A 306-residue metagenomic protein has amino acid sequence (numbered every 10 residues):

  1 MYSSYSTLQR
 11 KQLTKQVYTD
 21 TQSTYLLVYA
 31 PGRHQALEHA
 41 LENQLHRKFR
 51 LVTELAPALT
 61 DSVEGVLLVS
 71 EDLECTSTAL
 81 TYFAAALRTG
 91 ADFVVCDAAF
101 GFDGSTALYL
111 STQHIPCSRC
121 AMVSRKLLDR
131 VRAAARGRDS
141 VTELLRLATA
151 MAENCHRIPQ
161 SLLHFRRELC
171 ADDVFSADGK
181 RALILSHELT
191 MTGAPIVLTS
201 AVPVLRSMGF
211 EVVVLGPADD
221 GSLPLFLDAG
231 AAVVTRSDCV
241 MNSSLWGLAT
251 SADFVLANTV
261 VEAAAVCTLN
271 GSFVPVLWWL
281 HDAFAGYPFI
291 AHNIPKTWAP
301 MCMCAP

Functional and structural regions predicted by a protein language model:
M1-H46, D103, M151-T192, V204 (+3 more regions): Non-catalytic membrane-proximal stalk/linker segments that position and tether the catalytic domains
V63-E74: Short beta-strand-to-loop acidic/aromatic patch adjacent to the donor-nucleotide binding site
T78-S105: Conserved donor NDP-sugar-binding/catalytic core segment of glycosyltransferases
G104-R125: A recurrent flexible, glycine/aromatic-enriched loop bordering the glycosyltransferase active site that acts as
L127, G137-P159: A short, conserved alpha-helix in the catalytic core of glycosyltransferases
D173-D219, P300-A305: N-terminal subdomain of nucleotide-sugar transferases
F254, N270-P288, P300-P306: Active-site proximal beta-strand in glycosyltransferases
A257-E262, L280: Short His-centered aromatic/hydrophobic patch
